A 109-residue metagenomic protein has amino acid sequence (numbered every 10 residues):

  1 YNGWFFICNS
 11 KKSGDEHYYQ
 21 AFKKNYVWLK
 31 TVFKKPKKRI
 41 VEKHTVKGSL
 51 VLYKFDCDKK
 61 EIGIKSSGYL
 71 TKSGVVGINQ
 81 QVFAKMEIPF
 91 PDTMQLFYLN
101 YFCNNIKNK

Functional and structural regions predicted by a protein language model:
Y1-K109: N-terminal secretory-pathway/extracellular module detecting exported/lumenal segments and adjacent signal-anchor/first
